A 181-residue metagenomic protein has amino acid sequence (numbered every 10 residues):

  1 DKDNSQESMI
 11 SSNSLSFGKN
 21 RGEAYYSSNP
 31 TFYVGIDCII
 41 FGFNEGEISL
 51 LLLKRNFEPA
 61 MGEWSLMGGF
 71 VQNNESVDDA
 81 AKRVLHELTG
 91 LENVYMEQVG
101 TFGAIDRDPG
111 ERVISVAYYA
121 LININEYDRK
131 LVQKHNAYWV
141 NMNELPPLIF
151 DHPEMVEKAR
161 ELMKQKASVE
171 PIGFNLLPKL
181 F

Functional and structural regions predicted by a protein language model:
D1-N4, N13: Intrinsic-disorder-associated, low-complexity terminal segments enriched in Asp/Asn/His/Tyr and depleted of Lys/Arg
F17-E23: Short Pro/Gly-enriched beta-strand edge/turn motifs at strand-loop
E23-S65: N-terminal strand-loop-strand
I36-C38, Q98, Y118-A120: A structural signal for short, well-ordered beta-strand segments
E47-L91, E170-F181: Conserved Nudix-box catalytic region and its N-terminal flanking loop in Nudix hydrolases and closely related
E92-G100: A short coil-to-beta-strand element that immediately follows conserved catalytic motifs
D106-Y127, A159: Active-site-adjacent beta-strand/loop module that shapes the phosphate/pyrophosphate-binding cleft
Y119, D128-L162: NUDIX/MutT-family hydrolases
